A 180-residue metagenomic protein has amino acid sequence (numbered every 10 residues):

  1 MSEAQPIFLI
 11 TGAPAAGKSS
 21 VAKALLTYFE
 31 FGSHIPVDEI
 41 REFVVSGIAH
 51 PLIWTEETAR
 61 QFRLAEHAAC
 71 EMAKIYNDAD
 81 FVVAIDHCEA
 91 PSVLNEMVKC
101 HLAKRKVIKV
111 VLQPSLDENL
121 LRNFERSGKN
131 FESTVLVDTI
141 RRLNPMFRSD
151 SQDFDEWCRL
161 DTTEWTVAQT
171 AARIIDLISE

Functional and structural regions predicted by a protein language model:
I10: Hydrophobic anchor at the beta1->P-loop junction of P-loop NTPases
A13: P-loop (Walker A) phosphate-binding loop of NTP-binding proteins
A16: ATP-binding Walker
S19: Walker A/P-loop
K23-C70: Conserved substrate/cofactor phosphate-moiety recognition/catalytic segment in nucleotide-dependent phosphotransferases
R60-A103: Glycine-rich phosphate-binding loop used to anchor ATP phosphates in small-molecule kinases, encompassing both
A103-F124, L160: Conserved phosphate-donor/acceptor-positioning beta-strand/loop module used by diverse small-molecule
G128-R173: Small-molecule kinase domains that catalyze NTP-dependent phosphoryl transfer to phosphate-bearing small molecules
